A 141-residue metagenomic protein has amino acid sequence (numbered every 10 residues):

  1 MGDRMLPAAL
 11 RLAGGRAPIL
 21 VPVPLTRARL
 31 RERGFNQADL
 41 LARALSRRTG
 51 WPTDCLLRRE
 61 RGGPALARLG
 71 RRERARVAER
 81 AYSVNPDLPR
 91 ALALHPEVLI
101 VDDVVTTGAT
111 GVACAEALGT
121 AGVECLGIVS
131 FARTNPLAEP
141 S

Functional and structural regions predicted by a protein language model:
M1-I100, T107-S141: Conserved PRPP/pyrophosphate-binding segment of the phosphoribosyltransferase/PRPP-pathway fold
